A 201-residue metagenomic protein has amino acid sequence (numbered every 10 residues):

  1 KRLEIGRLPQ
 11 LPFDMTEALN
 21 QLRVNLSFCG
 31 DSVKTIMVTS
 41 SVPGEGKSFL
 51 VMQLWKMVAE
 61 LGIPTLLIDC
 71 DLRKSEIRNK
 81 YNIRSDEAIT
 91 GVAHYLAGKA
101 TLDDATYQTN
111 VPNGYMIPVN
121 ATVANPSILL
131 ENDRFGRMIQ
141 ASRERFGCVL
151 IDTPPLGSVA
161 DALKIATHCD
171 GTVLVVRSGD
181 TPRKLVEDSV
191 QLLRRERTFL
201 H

Functional and structural regions predicted by a protein language model:
R2-H201: P-loop NTP-binding module
